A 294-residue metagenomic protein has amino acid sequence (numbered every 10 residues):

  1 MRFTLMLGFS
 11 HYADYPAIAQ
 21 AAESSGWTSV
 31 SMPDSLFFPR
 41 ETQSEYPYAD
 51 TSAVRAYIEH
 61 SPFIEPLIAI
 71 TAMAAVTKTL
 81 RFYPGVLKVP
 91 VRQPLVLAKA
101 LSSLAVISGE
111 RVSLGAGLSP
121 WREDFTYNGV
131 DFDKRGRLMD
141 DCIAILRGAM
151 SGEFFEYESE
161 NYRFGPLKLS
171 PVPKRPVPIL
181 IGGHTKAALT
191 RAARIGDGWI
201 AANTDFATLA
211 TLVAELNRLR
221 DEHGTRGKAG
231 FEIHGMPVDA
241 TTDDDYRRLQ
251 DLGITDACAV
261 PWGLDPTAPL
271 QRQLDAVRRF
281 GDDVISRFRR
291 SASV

Functional and structural regions predicted by a protein language model:
M1-V294: Active-site-adjacent structural elements that line small-molecule/cofactor binding pockets in enzymes
